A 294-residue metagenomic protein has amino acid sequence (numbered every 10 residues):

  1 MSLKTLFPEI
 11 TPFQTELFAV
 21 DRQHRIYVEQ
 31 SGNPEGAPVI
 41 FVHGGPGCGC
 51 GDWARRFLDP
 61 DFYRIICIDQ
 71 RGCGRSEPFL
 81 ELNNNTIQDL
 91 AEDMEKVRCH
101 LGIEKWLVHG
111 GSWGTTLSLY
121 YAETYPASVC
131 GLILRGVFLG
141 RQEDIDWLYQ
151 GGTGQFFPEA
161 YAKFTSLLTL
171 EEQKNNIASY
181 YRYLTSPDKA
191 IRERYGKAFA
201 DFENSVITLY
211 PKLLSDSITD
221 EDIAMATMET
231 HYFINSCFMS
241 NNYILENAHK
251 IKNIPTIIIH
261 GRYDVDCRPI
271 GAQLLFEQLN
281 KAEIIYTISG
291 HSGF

Functional and structural regions predicted by a protein language model:
K4-Q30, E229: N-terminal cap/lid segment of alpha/beta-hydrolase-fold proteins
A19-P78, R98: Conserved HGGG/HGGXW glycine-rich cap/lid loop of the alpha/beta-hydrolase fold
Q88-W106: Conserved acidic catalytic loop of the alpha/beta-hydrolase fold
T115-P126, L132: Short glycine-enriched nucleophile-adjacent loop and the immediately C-terminal alpha-helix near the catalytic center
A127-S179: A catalytic-pocket lid/entrance helix-loop region that shapes and gates access to the active site across common
I251-K252, I258-H260: Short beta-strand/loop motif that positions the catalytic acidic residue of the alpha/beta-hydrolase fold
V265-G271: Conserved alpha/beta-hydrolase "acid-adjacent" motif
D266, S289-F294: Catalytic histidine-centered segment of alpha/beta-hydrolase-like enzymes
